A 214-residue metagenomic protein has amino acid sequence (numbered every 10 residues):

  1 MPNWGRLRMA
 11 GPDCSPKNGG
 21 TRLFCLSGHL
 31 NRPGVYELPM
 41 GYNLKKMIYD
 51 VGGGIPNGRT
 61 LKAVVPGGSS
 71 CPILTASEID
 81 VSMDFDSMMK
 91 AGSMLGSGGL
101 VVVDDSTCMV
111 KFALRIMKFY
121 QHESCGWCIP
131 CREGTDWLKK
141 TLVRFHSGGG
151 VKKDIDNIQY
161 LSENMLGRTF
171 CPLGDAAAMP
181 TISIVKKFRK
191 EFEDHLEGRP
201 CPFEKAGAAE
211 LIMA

Functional and structural regions predicted by a protein language model:
M1-A214: Redox cofactor-anchoring modules in respiratory/redox and cofactor-processing assemblies
